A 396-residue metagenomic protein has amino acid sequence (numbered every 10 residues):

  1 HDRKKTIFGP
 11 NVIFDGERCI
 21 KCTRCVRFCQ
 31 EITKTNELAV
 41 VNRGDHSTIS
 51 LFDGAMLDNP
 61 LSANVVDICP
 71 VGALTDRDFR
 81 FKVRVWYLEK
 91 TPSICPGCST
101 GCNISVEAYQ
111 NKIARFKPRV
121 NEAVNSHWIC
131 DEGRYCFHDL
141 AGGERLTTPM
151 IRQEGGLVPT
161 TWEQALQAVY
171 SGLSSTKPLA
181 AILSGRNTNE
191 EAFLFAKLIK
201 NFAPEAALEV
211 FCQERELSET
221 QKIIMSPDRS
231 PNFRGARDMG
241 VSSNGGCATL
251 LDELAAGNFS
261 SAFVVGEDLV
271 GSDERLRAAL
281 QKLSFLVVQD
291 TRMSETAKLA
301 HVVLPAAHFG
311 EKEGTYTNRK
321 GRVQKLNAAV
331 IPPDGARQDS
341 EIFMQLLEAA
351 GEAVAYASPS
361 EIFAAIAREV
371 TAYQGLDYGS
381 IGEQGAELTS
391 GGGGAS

Functional and structural regions predicted by a protein language model:
H1-T249, A256-V264, D268, L346: N-terminal export/assembly segments and adjacent metallocofactor-ligating motifs of anaerobic energy-metabolism
R134, A141-G143, T315, R322 (+3 more regions): A generic structural signal for solvent-exposed, polar alpha-helical segments
S174-T176, E191-P204, L208-L376: Non-catalytic alpha/beta scaffold blocks inside enzyme catalytic domains
L376-G393: Acidic, Ser/Thr-rich low-complexity intrinsically disordered segments
